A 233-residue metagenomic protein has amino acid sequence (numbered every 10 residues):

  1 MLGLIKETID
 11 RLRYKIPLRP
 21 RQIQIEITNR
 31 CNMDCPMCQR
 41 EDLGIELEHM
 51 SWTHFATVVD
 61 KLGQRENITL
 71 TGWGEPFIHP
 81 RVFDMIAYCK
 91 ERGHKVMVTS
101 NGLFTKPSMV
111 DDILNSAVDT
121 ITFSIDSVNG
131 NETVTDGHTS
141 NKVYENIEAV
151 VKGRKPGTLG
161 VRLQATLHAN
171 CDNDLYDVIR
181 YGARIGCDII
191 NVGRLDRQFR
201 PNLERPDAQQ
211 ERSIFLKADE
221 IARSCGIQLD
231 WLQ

Functional and structural regions predicted by a protein language model:
M1-T120, V134, N141, P201-A222: Conserved alpha-helical substructure of the radical SAM core
E26, E48-T53, R92, D111-Q233: Radical SAM enzyme [4Fe-4S]-AdoMet core and its adjacent flexible, acidic and glycine-rich loops/tails across
